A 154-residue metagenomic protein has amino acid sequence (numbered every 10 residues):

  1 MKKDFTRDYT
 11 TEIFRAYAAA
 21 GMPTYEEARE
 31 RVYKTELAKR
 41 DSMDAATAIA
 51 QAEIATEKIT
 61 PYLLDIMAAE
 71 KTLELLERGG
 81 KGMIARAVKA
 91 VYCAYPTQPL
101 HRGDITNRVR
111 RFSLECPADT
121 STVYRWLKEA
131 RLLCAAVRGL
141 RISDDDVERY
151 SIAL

Functional and structural regions predicted by a protein language model:
M1-G79, T122, G139-L154: N-terminal interaction/assembly modules
Y9, I13, M83-A87, W126: Residue-level detector of well-ordered alpha-helical segments, enriched for hydrophobic/aromatic packing positions
L76-R86, A94: Short helix-coil-helix linker/hinge
C93-Y95, L133: A short structural micro-motif
Y95-D119: Helix-turn-helix DNA-binding module
R108, D119, V123-R141: DNA major-groove recognition helices of helix-turn-helix
